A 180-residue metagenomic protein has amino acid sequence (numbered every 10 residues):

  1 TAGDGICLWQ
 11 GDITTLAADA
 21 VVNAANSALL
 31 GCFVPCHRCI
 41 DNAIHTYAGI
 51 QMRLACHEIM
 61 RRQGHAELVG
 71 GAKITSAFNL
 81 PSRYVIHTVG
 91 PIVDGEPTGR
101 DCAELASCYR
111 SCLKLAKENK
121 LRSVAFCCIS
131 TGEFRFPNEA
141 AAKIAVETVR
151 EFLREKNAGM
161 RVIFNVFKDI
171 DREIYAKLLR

Functional and structural regions predicted by a protein language model:
T1-R180: Macrodomain-like recognition of ADP-ribose-binding/processing modules
